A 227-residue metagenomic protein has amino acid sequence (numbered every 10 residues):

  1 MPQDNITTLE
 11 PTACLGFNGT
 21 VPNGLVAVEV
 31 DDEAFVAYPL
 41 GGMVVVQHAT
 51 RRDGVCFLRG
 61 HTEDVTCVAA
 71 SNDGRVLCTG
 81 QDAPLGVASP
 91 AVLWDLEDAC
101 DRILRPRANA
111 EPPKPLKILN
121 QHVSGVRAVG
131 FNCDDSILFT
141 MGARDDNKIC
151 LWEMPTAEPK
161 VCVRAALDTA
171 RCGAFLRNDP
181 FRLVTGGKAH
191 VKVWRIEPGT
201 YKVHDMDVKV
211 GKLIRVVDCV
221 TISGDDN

Functional and structural regions predicted by a protein language model:
M1-Q47: Intrinsically disordered, low-complexity acidic/Ser/Thr/Pro-rich linker and tail segments in large eukaryotic scaffolds
A13-G16, V55-G60, L104-N109, P115-Q121 (+2 more regions): Short C-terminal beta-strands that terminate individual repeats in beta-propeller domains, predominantly WD40 blades
T20-A27, E63-A69, S124-F131, D168-F175 (+1 more regions): Canonical WD40 repeat/beta-propeller blade segments in eukaryotic WD-repeat proteins
D32-F35, G54, R75-T79, S136-T140 (+4 more regions): Structural hallmark of WD40 beta-propellers
V44-H48, A88-L96, M141, I149-E153 (+2 more regions): WD40-repeat beta-propellers
R51-D53, A99, P113, A157 (+1 more regions): Short coil/turn linkers that define WD40 beta-propeller blade boundaries
A83-G86, D145-D146: Short glycine/acidic-enriched loop and turn motifs that connect beta-strands
D95-L104, R195-Y201: Short loop/turn segments immediately following beta-strands, especially the blade-tip and inter-blade linker loops
